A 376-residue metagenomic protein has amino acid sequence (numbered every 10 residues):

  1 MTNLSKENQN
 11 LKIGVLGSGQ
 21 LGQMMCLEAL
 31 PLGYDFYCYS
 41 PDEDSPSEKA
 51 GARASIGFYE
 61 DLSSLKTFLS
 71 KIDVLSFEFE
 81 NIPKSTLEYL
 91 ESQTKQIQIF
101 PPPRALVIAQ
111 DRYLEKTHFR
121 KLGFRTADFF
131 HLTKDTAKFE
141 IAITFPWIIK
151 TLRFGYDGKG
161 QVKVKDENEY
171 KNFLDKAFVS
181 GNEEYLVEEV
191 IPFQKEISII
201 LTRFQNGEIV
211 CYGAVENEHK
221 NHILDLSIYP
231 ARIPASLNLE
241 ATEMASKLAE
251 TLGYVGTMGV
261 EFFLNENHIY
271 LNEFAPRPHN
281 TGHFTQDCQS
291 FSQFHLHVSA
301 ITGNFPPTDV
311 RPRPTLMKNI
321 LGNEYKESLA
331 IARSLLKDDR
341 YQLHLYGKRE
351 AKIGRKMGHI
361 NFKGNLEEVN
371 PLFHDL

Functional and structural regions predicted by a protein language model:
M1, Q9, S299-L376: Peripheral (often C-terminal) accessory segments that flank ATP-dependent C-N-forming ligase machineries
M1-Q110, L114: ATP-binding N-terminal substructure of ATP-dependent carboxylate-amine bond-forming enzymes
I108-S198, T202-K220, D225-L248: Active-site nucleotide/adenylate-binding loops and adjacent lid/helix of ATP-dependent enzymes
D128, P146-I148, E183-E188, M258-G259 (+2 more regions): A short linear hydrophobic-aromatic micro-motif
V210, I269-E273: Protein kinase-like catalytic core scaffold
H222-A231, E273-Q286: Short, flexible active-site loops
L239-G259, N265, P276-E324: Active-site "cap" helix and flanking loop/linker of ATP-utilizing ligase/carboxylase catalytic domains
